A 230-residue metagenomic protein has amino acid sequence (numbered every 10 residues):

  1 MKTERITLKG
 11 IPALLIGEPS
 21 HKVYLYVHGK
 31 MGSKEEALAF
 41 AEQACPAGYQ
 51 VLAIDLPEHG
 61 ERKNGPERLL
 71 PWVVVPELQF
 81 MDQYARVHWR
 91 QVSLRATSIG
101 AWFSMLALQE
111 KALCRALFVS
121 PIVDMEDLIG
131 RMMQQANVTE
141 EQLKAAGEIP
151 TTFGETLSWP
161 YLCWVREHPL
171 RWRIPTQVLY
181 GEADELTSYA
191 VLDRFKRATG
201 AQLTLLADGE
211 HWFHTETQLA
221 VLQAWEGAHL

Functional and structural regions predicted by a protein language model:
M1-P19: N-terminal cap/lid segment of alpha/beta-hydrolase-fold proteins
L25-G29, Y180: The conserved beta1-alpha1 loop
K30-E42, A190: The serine-hydrolase catalytic nucleophile loop
M31, L56-E61, V123, E210: Alpha/beta-hydrolase active-site loop signature
A41-K63: Conserved alpha/beta-hydrolase
H59-R86: Catalytic nucleophile-loop/oxyanion-hole region of alpha/beta-hydrolase and closely related hydrolase-like folds
R95-S104: Gly/Ala-rich beta-loop-alpha elbow adjacent to hydrolase catalytic centers
A112-L205, G209-F213, T217-L230: The alpha/beta-hydrolase serine catalytic core
